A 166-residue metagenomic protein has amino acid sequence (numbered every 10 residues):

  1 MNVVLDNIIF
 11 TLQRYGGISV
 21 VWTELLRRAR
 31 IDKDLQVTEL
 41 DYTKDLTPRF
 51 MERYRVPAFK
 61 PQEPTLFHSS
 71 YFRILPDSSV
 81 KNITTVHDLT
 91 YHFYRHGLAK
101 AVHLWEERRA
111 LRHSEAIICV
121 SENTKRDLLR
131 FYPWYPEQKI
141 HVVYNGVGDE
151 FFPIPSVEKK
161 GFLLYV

Functional and structural regions predicted by a protein language model:
M1-V166: Carbohydrate transferase catalytic cores enriched for Leloir-type hexosyltransferases
